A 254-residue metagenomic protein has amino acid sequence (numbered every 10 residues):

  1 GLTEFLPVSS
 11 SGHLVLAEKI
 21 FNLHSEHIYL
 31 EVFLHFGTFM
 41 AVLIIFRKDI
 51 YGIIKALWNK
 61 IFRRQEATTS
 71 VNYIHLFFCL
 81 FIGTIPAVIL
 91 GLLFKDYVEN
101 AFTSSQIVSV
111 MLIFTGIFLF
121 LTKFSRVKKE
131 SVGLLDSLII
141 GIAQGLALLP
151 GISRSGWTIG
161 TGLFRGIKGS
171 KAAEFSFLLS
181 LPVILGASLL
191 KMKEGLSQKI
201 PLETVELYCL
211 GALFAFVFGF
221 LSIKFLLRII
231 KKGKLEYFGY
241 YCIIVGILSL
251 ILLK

Functional and structural regions predicted by a protein language model:
G1-K254: Multi-pass membrane proteins that catalyze or facilitate reactions on polyprenyl-/lipid-phosphate substrates and their
